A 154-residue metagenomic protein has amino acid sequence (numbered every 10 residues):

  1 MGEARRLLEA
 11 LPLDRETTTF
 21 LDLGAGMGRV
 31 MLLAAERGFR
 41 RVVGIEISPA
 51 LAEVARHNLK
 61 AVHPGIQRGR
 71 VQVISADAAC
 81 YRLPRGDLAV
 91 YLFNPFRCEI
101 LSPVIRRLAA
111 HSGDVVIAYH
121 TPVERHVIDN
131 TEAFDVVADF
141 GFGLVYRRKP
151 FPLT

Functional and structural regions predicted by a protein language model:
M1-E16: S-adenosyl-L-methionine
T17-G26: Conserved class I S-adenosyl-L-methionine
G28-L32: Glycine-rich SAM-binding Motif I of class I
R40-V43: Short beta-strand element of Class I
S48: Conserved SAM/SAH-binding beta-strand->alpha-helix loop
A52-R85: S-adenosyl-L-methionine
I74-G113: Active-site segment flanking the S-adenosylmethionine/decSAM binding pocket in AdoMet-dependent transferases
C98-L153: C-terminal substrate-binding/active-site "lid" region of AdoMet-derived donor-dependent transferases
